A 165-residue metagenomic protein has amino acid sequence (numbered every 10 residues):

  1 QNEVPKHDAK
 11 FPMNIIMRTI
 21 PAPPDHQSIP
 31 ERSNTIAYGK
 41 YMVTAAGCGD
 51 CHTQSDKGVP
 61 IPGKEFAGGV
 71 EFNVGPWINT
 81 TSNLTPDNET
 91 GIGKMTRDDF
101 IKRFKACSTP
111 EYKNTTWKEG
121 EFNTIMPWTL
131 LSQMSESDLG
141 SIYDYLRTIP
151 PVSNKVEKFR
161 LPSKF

Functional and structural regions predicted by a protein language model:
Q1, V43, R97, E111 (+2 more regions): Ligand-binding pocket scaffold of soluble enzyme catalytic domains
Q1-I16, K158: Extended, well-folded interaction surfaces typified by the phenylalanyl-tRNA synthetase beta subunit core
N14-T44, K57, T90-I92: Electrostatic cytochrome c docking/interface patches
G39, A46-S55, F100, I142 (+1 more regions): The canonical Cys-X-X-Cys-His
D50, V59, T90-I92, T109-K113 (+1 more regions): Short loop/beta submotifs within extracellular cysteine-rich repeat domains
E65-E111, W128-L139: Electron-transfer interface patches adjacent to heme c in soluble/periplasmic c-type cytochromes and di-/multiheme
P110-L131, N154-E157: A cross-kingdom feature marking solvent-exposed beta-strand/loop segments within repeated, beta-rich binding/scaffold
